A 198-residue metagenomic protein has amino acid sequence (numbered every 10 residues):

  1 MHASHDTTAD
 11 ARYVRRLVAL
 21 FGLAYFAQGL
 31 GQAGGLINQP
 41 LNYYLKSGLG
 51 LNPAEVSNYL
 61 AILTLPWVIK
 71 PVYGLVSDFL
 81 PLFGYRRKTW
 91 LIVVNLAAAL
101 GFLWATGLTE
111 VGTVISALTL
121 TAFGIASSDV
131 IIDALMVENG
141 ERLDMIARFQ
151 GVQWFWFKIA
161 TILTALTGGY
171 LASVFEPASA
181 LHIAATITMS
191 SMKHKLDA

Functional and structural regions predicted by a protein language model:
A3-W67, L120: Helix-loop boundary and gating motifs at the non-cytosolic
F26, G101, V111-S128: Hydrophobic core of transmembrane alpha-helices in multi-pass small-molecule transporters, especially MFS/SLC-type
W67-K70, A147-G168: Glycine-rich segments within core transmembrane alpha-helices of 12-TM secondary carriers
L75-P81, A105-T106, I162-I183, I187: Transmembrane alpha-helix termini and helix-breaking/packing motifs in multi-pass membrane transporters
F79-N95: Cytoplasmic membrane-interface "Motif A"-like loop-to-helix N-cap segments of 12-TM Major Facilitator Superfamily
I92-E110: C-terminal ends and interior cores of transmembrane alpha-helices in multi-pass membrane transporters/permeases
V93-A99, S179-D197: Symmetry-related core transmembrane helices of the 12-TM Major Facilitator Superfamily/SLC fold
F123-F155: Cytoplasmic helix-loop-helix junction between adjacent transmembrane helices in 12-TM secondary transporters
